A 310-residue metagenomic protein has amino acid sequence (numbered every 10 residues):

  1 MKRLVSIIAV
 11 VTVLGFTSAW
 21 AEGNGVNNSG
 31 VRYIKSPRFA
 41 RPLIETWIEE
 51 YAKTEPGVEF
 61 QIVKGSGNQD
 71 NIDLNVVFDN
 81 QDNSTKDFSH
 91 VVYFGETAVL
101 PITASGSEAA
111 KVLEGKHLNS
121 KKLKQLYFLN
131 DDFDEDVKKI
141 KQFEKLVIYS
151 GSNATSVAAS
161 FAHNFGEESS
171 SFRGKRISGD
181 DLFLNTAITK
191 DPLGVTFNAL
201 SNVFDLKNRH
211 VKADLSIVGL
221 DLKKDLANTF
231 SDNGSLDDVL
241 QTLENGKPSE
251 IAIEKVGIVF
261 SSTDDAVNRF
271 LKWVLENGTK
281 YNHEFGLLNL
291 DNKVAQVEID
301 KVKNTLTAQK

Functional and structural regions predicted by a protein language model:
L4, S18-P56, G65, H90 (+1 more regions): Exported/periplasmic ABC-transporter solute-binding proteins
I7-F16: Bacterial N-terminal signal peptides
I8, D79, L200: Residues that line or immediately flank small-molecule/substrate-binding pockets and catalytic motifs
V63-H90, V203-K207: Pocket-flanking alpha-helical
V76-G95, V99, A104-A110: Acidic, Gly/Pro-rich loop/turn segments at junctions of secondary structure
